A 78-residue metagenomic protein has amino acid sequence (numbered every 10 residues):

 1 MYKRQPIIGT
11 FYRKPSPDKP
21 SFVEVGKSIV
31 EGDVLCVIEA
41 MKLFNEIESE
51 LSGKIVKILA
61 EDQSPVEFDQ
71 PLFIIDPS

Functional and structural regions predicted by a protein language model:
K3-S78: Structured functional modules or segments
